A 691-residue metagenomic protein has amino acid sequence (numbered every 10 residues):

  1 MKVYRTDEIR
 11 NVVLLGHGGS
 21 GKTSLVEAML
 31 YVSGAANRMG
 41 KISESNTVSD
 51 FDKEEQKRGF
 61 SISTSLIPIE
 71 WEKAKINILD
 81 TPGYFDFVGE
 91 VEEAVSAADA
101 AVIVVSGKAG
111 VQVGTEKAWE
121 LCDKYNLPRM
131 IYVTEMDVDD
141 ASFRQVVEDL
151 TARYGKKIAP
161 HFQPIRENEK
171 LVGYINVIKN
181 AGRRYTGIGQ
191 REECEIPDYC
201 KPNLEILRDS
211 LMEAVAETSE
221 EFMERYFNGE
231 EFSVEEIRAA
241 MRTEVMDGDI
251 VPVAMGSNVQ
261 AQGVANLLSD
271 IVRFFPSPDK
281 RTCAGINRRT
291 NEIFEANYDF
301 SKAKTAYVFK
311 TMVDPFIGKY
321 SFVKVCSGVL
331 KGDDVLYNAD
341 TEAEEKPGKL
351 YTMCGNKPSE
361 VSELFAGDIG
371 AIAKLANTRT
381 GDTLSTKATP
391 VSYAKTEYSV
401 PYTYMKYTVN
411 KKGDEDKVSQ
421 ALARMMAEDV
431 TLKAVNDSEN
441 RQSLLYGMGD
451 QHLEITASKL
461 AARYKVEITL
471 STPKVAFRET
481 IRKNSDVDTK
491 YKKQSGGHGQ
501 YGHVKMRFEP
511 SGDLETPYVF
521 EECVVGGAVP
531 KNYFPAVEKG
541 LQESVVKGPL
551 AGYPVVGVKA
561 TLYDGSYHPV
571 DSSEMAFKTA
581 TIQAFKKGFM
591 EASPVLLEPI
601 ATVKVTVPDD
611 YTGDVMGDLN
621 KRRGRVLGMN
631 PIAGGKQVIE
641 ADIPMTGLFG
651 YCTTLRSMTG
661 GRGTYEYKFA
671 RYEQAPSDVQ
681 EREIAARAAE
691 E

Functional and structural regions predicted by a protein language model:
M1-E691: Structural and coupling elements of P-loop NTPases
